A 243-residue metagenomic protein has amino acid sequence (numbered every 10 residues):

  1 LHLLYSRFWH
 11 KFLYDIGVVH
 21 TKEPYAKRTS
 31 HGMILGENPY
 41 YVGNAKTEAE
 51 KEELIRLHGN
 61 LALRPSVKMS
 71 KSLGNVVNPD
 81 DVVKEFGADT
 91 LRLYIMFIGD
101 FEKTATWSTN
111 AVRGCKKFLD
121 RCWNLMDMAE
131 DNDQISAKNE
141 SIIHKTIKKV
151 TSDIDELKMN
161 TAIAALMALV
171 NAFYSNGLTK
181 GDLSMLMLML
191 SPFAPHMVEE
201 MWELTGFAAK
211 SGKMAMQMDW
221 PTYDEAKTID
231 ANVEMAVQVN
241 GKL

Functional and structural regions predicted by a protein language model:
L1-L13, P24-S30, P65, M69 (+5 more regions): Extended, hydrophobic alpha-helical segments in both membrane/secreted and soluble proteins
R7, G74-N75, G181-D182: Short, glycine/acidic-rich beta->alpha junctions
F12, I16-G17, G36-E37, Y41-V42: A gly/ser-rich beta-alpha-beta helix-loop segment of oxidoreductase catalytic cores
V18-P24, D81-L243: Helix-rich, typically C-terminal accessory recognition domains appended to large enzymatic cores
H31-Y40, S191: Short, conserved secondary-structure transition motifs
N38-D89, E102-R113, A226-I229: Conserved phosphate-binding loops in nucleotide/dinucleotide-binding enzymes
